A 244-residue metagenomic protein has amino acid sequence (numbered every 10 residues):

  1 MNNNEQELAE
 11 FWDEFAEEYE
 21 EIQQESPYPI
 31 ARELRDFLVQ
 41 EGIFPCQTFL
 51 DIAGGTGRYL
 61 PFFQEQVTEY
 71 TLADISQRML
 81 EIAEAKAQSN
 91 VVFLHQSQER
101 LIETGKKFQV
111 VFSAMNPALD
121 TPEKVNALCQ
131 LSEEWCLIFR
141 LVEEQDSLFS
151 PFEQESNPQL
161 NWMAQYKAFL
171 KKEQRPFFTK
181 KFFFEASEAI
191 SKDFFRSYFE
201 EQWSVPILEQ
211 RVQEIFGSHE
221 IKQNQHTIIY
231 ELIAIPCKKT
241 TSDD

Functional and structural regions predicted by a protein language model:
M1-G42: Conserved class I S-adenosyl-L-methionine
L50, G55-R100: Class I SAM-dependent methyltransferase SAM/SAH-binding core
R100-K106: Short conserved loop adjoining the S-adenosyl-L-methionine
F112: A conserved beta-strand element that flanks and buttresses the S-adenosyl-L-methionine
A118-L131: A short, conserved alpha-helix within the catalytic core of class I
E133-D146: Conserved beta-strand signature within the Rossmann-like core of class I S-adenosyl-L-methionine
P158-F178: Short alpha-helix
F178-D244: Conserved Class I S-adenosyl-L-methionine
